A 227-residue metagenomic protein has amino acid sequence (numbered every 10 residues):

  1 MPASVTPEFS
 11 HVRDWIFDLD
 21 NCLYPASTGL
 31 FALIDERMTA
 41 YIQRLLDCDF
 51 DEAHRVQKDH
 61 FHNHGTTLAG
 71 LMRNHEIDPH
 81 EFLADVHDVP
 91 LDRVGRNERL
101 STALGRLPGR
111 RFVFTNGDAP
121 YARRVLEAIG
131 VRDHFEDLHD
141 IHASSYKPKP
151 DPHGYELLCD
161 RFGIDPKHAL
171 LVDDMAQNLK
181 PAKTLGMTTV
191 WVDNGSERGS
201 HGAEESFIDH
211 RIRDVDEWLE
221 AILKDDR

Functional and structural regions predicted by a protein language model:
M1-R13, G105, D118-A119, R123-R227: Asp-based, Mg2+/Mn2+-dependent phosphohydrolase catalytic module
A3-S101, G105, P120: N-terminal helical cap/lid subdomain that shapes the substrate entry/recognition surface in HAD-like hydrolases
C22, T115, D174: Conserved G/P- and acidic residue-centered "switch" motifs that form tight phosphate/ATP-binding loops in soluble
P25, V113-T115, W191: Hydrophobic residues in well-ordered beta-strands that form the structural core
C48, I77, G109, I164 (+1 more regions): Short glycine/serine/threonine/alanine-rich loop segments
L104-F112: Internal catalytic-core helix/loop-beta-alpha segment that presents or stabilizes conserved functional determinants
